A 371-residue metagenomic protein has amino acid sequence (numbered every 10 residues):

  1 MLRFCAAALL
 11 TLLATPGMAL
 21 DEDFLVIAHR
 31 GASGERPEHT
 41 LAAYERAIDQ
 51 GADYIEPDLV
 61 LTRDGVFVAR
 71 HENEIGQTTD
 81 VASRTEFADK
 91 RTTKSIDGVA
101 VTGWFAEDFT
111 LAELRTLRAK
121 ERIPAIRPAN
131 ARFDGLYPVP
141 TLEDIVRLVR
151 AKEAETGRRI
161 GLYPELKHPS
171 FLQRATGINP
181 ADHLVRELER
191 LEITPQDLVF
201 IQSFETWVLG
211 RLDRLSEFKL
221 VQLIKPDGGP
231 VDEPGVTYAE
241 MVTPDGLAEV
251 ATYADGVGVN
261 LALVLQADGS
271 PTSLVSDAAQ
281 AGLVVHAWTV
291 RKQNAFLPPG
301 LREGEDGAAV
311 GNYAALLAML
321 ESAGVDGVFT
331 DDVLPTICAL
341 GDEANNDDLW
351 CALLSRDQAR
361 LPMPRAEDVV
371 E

Functional and structural regions predicted by a protein language model:
M1-A7: Sec-dependent signal peptide recognition, specifically the positively charged N-region followed immediately by
L10-M18: Hydrophobic h-region of N-terminal signal peptides that target proteins for export in Gram-negative bacteria
G17-E371: Phosphate-group recognition and catalysis centered on beta-loop-alpha active-site segments
